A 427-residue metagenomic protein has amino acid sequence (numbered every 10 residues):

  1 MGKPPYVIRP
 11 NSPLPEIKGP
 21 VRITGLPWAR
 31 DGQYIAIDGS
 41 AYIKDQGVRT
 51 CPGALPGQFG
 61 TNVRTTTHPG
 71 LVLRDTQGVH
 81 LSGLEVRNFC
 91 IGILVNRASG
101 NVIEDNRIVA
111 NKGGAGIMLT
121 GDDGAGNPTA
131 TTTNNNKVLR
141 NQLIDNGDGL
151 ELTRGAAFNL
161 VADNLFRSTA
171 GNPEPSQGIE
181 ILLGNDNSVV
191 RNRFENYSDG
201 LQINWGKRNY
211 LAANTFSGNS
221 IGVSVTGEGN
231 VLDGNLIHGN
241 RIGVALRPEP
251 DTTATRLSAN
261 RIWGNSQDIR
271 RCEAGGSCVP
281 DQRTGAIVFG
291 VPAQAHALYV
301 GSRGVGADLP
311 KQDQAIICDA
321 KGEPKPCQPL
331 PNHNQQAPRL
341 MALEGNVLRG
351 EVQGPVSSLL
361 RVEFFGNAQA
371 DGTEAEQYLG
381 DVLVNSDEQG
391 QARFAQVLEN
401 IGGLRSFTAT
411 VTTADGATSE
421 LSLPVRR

Functional and structural regions predicted by a protein language model:
M1-G92, N96-S99, H238-G239, T255 (+3 more regions): N-terminal, post-signal-peptide segments of secreted/periplasmic proteins
K18-G19, D75-T76, L81, R97-A98 (+14 more regions): Parallel beta-helix/beta-solenoid
C51-V63, D122-T132, N172-E174: Intrinsically disordered, low-complexity Ser/Thr- and acidic-rich flexible linkers and loops, especially at boundaries
G70-L71, G124-P128, G149: Short, recurring structural edge motifs at helix starts
C90-V95, K112-L119, G147-R154, A170-L182 (+4 more regions): Short glycine/acidic-rich loop motifs that flank beta-strands on beta-rich extracellular proteins
D186-N187, R191-E195, D199-S302: Long, contiguous interaction/targeting segments characteristic of exported/extracellular or secretory-pathway proteins
D415-R427: Edge beta-strands of extracellular beta-sandwich domains
